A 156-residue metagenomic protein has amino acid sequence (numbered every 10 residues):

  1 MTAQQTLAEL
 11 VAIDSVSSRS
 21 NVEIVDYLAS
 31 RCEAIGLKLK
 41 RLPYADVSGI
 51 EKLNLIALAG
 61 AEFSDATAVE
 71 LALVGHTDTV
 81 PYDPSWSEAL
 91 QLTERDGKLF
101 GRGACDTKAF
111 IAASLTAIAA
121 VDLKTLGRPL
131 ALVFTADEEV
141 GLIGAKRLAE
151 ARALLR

Functional and structural regions predicted by a protein language model:
M1-A104, L123-L126: Acidic/His- and Gly-rich active-site-bordering loop/insert found across diverse amide/peptide-bond hydrolases
T107-R156: Acidic/histidine-rich catalytic neighborhood of metal-dependent amide-processing enzymes
